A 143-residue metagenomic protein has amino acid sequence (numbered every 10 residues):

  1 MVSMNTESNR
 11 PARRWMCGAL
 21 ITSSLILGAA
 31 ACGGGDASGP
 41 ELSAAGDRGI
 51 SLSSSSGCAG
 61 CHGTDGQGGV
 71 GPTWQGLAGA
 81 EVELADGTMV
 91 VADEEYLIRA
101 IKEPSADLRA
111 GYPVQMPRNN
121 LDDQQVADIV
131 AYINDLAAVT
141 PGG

Functional and structural regions predicted by a protein language model:
N5-L20: Bacterial N-terminal signal peptides that target proteins for export
L20-I26: Hydrophobic helical h-region of N-terminal Sec-dependent signal peptides in bacterial secretory/periplasmic proteins
G28-A31: C-terminal motif of bacterial Sec signal peptides marking the signal peptidase cleavage site
G33-S54, V90-V91, G143: Electrostatic cytochrome c docking/interface patches
I50, G63-A100, Q115-L121: Gly/Gly-Pro-rich "capping" loops immediately C-terminal to redox-active cysteine motifs in periplasmic/lumenal
G60: Short, cysteine/histidine-rich loop/knuckle motifs that typically chelate Zn2+
D107-G111: Substrate-binding/catalytic groove segments of enzymes that remodel or degrade extracellular structural polymers
V114-G143: C-terminal capping alpha-helices of c-type cytochrome domains
